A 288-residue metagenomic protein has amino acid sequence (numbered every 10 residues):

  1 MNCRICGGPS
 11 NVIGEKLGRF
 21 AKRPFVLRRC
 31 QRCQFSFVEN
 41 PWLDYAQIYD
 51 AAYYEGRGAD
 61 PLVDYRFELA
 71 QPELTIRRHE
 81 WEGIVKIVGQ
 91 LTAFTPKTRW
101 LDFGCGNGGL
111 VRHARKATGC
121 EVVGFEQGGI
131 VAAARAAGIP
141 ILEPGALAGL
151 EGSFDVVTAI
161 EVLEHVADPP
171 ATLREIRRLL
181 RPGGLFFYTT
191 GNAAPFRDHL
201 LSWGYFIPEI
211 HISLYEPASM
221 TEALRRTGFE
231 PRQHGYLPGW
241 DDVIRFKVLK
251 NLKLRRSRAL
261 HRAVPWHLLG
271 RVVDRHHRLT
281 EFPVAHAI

Functional and structural regions predicted by a protein language model:
M1-I160, P169-L173, A218, G235-G239 (+4 more regions): Conserved N-terminal segment of class I S-adenosyl-L-methionine
D64-R66, L200-P208, K247-L254: Short glycine/proline- and charge-enriched loop/turn segments that cap or connect secondary-structure elements
V122, F186-Y188: Hydrophobic/aromatic residues located in beta-strands of well-ordered beta-sheets within soluble catalytic
E161, H165, H211: Histidine-centered divalent metal-coordination motifs
P170-L185: A short glycine-rich, Lys/Arg-flanked "PGG" loop and its adjoining helix->strand segment in the class I
Y188-S213, A218-A223: Short, glycine-/aromatic-enriched active-site segment of Class I SAM-dependent methyltransferases
